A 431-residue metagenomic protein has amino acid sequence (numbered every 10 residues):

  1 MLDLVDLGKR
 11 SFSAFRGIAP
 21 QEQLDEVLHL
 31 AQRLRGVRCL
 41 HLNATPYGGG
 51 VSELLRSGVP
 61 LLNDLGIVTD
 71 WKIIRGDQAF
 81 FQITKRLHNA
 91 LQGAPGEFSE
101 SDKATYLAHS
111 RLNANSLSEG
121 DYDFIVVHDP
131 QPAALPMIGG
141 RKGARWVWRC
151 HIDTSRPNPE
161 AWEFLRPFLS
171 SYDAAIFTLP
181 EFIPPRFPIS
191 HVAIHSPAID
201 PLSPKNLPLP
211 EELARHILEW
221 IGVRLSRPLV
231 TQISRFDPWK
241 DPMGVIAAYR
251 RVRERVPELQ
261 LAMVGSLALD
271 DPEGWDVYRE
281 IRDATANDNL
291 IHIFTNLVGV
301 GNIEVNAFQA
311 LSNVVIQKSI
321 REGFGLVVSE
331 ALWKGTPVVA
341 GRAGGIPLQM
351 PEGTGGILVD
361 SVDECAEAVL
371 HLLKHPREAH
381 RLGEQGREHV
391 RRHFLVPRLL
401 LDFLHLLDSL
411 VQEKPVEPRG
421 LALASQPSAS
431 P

Functional and structural regions predicted by a protein language model:
M1-R38, R56-D121, H195-L202, A424: A conserved catalytic-core segment of Leloir-type glycosyltransferases
L218-K240, I246, L261-A262: Conserved donor-binding/catalytic core segment of Leloir-type glycosyltransferases
G265, L269-A307: Nucleotide-activated donor-binding/catalytic signature segment of Leloir-type glycosyltransferases, i.e., the conserved
I320: Aromatic "clamp/platform" in nucleotide-sugar-dependent glycosyltransferases that forms part of the donor/acceptor
G325-V328, I346: Short glycine/serine-rich donor-binding loops of glycosyltransferases
V328, P337-A340, M350: Short hydrophobic beta-strand element within catalytic cores of glycosyltransferases and related nucleotide-activated
E352-D363, H371-P376: Conserved acidic donor-binding segment of nucleotide-sugar-dependent glycosyltransferases
H371, E378-R392, L399-H405, G420: A short, well-ordered alpha-helix in the C-terminal region of glycosyltransferases
